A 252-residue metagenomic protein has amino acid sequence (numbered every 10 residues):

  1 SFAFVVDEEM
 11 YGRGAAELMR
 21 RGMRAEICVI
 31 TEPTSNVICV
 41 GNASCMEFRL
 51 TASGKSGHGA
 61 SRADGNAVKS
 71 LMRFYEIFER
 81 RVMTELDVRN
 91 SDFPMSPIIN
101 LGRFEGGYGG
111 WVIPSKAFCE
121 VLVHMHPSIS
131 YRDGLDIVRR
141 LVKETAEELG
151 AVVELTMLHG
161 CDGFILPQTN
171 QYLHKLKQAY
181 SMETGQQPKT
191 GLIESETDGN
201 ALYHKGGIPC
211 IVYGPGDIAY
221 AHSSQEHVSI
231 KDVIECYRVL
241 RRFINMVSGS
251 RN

Functional and structural regions predicted by a protein language model:
S1-E47, T51, N252: Acidic/histidine-rich catalytic neighborhood of metal-dependent amide-processing enzymes
V40, E47-N252: Metal-dependent amide/peptide-bond hydrolase catalytic core, centered on the "pita-bread" metallohydrolase fold
